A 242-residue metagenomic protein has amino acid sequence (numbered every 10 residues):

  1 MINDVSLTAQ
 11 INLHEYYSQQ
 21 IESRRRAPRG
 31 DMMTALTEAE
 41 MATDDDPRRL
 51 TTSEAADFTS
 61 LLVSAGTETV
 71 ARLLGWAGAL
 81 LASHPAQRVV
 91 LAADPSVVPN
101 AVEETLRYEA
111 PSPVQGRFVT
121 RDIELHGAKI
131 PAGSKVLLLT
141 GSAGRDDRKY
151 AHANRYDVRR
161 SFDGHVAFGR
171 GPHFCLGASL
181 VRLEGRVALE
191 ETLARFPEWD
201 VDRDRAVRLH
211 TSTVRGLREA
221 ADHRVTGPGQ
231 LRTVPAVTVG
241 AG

Functional and structural regions predicted by a protein language model:
M1-G242: Cytochrome P450
